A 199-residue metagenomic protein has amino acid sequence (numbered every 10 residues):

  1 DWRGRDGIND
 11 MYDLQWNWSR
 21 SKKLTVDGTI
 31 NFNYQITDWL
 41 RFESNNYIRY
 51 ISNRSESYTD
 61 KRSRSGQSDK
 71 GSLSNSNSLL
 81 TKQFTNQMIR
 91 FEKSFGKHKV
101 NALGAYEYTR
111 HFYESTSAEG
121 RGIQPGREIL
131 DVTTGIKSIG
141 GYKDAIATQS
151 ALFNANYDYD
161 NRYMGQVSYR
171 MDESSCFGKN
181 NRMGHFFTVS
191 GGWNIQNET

Functional and structural regions predicted by a protein language model:
D1-Y12, E56-S72, F112-G141: Surface-exposed loop/turn segments flanking beta-strands in extracellular/periplasmic regions
D10-S57, S74-S94, Y113-S115, Y142-M164 (+1 more regions): Outer-membrane beta-barrel transmembrane strands
D38, G96-H98, N161, F187 (+1 more regions): Short coil turns and loop connectors of transmembrane beta-barrels in diderm outer membranes and organellar homologs
Y47-R49, E107-T109, S168-S174, R182 (+1 more regions): An acidic- and aromatic-residue-enriched active-site/binding cleft used to recognize and process polar
S52-S57, H98, H111-S117, C176-N180 (+1 more regions): Outer-membrane beta-barrel proteins
N101-E107: Extended hydrophobic secondary-structure segments that form protein cores and membrane-embedded regions
L130-T134, N180, F186: Outer-membrane beta-barrel domain signature, especially the mid-to-C-terminal portions of large Gram-negative OMP
H185-W193: Feature captures outer-membrane beta-barrel proteins of Gram-negative bacteria and organelles
